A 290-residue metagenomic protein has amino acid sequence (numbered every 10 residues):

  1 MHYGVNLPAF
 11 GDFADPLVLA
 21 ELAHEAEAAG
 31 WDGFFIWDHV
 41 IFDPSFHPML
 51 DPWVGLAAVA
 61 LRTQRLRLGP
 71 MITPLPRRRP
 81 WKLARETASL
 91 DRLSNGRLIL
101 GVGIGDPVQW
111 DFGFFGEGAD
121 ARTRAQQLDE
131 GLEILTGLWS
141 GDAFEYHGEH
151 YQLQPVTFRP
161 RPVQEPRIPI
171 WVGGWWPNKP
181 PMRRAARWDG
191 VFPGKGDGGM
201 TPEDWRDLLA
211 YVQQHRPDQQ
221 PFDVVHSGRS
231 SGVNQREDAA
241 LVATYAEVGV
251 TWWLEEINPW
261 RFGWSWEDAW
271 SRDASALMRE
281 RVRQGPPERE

Functional and structural regions predicted by a protein language model:
M1-E290: Active-site-adjacent structural elements that line small-molecule/cofactor binding pockets in enzymes
